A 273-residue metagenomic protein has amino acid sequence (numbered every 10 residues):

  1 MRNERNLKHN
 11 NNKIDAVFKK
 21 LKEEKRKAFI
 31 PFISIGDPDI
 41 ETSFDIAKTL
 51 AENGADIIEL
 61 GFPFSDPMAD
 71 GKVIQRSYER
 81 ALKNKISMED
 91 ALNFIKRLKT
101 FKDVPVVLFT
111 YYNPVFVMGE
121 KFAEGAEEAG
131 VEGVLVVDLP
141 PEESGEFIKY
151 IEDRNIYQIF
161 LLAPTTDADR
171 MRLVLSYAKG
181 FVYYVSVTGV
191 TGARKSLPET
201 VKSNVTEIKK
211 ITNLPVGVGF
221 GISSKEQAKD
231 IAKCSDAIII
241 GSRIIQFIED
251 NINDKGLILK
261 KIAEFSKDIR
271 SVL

Functional and structural regions predicted by a protein language model:
R2-D103, E120, L257-K261, K267: Conserved N-terminal beta1-alpha1 strand-loop-helix module at the mouth
H9-L21, D66-I74, I86-F94, V115-G119 (+5 more regions): Active-site-adjacent beta->alpha loops and helix N-cap segments on the catalytic face of soluble alpha/beta enzymes
F29-I33, I58-L60, V106-T110, V134-V136 (+4 more regions): Hydrophobic faces of well-ordered beta-strands that scaffold small-molecule active sites in alpha/beta enzyme cores
P31, L50, G61, A126 (+3 more regions): Conserved, mostly hydrophobic/aromatic
E41-T49, T166-S176, V218, I222-I238: Catalytic cores of alpha/beta
I57-D66, G133-L135, P140-E143, Y184-A193 (+2 more regions): Glycine-rich phosphate-binding active-site loops on the catalytic face of alpha/beta enzymes
G71-V107, Y150-I159, A163, T200-V216 (+1 more regions): Alpha-helix-loop-beta-strand connector modules within alpha/beta enzyme cores
T206-T212, S223-K229, K233-L273: Alpha/beta catalytic cores of nucleotide-metabolism and tRNA/nucleoside-modifying enzymes
